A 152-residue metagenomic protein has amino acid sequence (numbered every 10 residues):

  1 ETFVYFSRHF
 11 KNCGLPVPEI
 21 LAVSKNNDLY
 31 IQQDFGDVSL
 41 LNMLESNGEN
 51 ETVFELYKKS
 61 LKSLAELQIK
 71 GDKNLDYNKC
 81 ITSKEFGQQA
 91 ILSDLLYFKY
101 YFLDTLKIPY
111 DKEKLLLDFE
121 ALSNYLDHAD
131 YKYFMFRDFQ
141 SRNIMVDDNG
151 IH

Functional and structural regions predicted by a protein language model:
E1-L92, D104: ATP-binding pocket architecture of kinase catalytic cores
R8, N12, E55-K58, K62 (+5 more regions): Replace "anionic and nucleotidyl ligands
S24, Q33, D94, F136-D138 (+1 more regions): Acidic active-site catalytic centers that drive phospho-/nucleotidyl reactions and related ester hydrolyses
Q32-Q33, S39-N42, E113, E120 (+1 more regions): Charge-rich, low-complexity amphipathic helices in intrinsically disordered tails/linkers adjacent to domains
S46-E51, D76-N78, I108-L117, D147-G150: Short, glycine- and charge-enriched coil/turn segments that flank and shape catalytic ligand pockets
L67, A121-H152: Active-site acidic catalytic loop and adjacent metal/ATP-binding pocket of ATP-dependent phosphoryl transfer enzymes
I81-S123: Active-site catalytic-loop/activation-segment of kinase and kinase-like phosphoryl-transfer enzymes
